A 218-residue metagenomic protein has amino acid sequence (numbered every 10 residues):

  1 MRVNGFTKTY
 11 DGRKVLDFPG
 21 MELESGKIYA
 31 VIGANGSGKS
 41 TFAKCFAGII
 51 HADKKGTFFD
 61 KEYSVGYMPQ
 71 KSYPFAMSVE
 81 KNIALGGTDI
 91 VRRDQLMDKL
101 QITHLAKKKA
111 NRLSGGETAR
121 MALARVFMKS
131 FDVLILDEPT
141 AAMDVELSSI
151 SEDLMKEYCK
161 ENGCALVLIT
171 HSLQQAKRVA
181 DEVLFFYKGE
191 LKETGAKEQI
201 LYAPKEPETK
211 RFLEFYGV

Functional and structural regions predicted by a protein language model:
K71-G87: Conserved catalytic motifs of ABC-family nucleotide-binding domains
V91-L105: Conserved ABC ATPase "signature" region
K109-L113, E117: Conserved ABC ATPase signature
L134-D137: Catalytic Walker B motif of ABC-type/P-loop ATPase nucleotide-binding domains
V145-L147: Helix N-cap at the start of a conserved alpha-helix in ABC-type nucleotide-binding domains
T170-H171: H-loop/switch region of ABC-family ATPase nucleotide-binding domains
E198-V218: C-terminal boundary and immediately downstream tail of ABC-type ATPase nucleotide-binding domains
